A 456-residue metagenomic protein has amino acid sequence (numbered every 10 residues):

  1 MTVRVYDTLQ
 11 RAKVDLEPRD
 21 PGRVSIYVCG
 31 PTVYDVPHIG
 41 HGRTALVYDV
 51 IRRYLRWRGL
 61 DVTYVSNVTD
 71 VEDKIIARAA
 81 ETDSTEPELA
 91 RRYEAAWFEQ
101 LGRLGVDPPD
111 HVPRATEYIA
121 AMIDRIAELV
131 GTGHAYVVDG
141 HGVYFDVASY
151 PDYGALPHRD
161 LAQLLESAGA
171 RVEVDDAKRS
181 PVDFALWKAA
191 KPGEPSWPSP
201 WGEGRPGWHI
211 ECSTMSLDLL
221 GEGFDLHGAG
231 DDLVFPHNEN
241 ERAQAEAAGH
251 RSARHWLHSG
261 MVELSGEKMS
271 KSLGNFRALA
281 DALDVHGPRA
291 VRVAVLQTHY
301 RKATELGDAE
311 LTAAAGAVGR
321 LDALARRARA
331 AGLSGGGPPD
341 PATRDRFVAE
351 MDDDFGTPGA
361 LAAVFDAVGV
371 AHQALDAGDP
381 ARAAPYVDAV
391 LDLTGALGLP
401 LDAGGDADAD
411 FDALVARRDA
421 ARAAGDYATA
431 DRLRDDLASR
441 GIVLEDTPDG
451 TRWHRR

Functional and structural regions predicted by a protein language model:
M1-Y34, D49, A120-R329: Alpha-helical recognition segments enriched in aromatics with Gly/Pro capping that present substrate-recognition
Q10-K13, R19-G105, W453: N-terminal, positively charged nucleic-acid-binding surface of large information/translation enzymes
R56, G102, V130-G131, L257 (+1 more regions): Alpha-helix C-terminal capping/helix-coil junction sites
L60, H134, I442: Short phosphate-binding/catalytic loops that engage adenosine nucleotides
V68-D73, A95-W97, D107-M122, G140-S149: Short, glycine/charge-rich beta-strand/loop segments that flank catalytic centers and engage negatively charged groups
A79-E86, H111-T116, G230-D231: The substrate-binding groove and active-site-proximal loops of carbohydrate-active enzymes, especially glycoside
K268-K271, N275-R456: Structural preference for alpha-helix termini/caps and helix-kink/transition segments
